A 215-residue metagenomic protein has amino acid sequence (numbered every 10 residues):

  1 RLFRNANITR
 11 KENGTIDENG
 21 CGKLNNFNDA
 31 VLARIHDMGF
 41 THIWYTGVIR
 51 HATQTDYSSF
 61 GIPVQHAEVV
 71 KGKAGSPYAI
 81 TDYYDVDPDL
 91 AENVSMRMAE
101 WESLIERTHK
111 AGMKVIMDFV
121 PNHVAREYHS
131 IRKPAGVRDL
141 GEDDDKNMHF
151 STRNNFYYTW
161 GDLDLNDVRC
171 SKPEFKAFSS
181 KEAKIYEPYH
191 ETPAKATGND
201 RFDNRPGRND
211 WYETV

Functional and structural regions predicted by a protein language model:
R1-M117, N122-V215: N-terminal structural segment of carbohydrate-active enzymes
